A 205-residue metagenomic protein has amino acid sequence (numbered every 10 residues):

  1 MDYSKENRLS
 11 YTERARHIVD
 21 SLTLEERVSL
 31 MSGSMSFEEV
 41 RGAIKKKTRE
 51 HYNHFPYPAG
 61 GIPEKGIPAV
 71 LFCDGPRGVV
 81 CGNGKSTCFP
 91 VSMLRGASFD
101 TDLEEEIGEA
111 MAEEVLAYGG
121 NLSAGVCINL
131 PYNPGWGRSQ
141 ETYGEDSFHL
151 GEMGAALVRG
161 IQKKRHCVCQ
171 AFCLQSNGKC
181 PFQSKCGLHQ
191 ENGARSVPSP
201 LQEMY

Functional and structural regions predicted by a protein language model:
M1-Y205: Glycoside hydrolase catalytic-domain context in secreted enzymes
